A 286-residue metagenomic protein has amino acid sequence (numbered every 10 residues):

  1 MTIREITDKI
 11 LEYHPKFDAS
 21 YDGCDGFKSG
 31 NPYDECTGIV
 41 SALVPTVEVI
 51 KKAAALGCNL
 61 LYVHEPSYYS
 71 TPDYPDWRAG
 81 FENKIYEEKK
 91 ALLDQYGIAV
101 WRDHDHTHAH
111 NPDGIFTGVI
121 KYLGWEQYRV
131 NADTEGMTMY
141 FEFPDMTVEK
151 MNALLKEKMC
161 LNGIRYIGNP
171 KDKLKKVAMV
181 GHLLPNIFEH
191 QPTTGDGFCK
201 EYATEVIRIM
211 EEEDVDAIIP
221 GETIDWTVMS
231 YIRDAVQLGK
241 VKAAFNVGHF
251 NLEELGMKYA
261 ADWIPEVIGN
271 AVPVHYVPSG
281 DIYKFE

Functional and structural regions predicted by a protein language model:
M1-E286: Hydrophobic structural segments
